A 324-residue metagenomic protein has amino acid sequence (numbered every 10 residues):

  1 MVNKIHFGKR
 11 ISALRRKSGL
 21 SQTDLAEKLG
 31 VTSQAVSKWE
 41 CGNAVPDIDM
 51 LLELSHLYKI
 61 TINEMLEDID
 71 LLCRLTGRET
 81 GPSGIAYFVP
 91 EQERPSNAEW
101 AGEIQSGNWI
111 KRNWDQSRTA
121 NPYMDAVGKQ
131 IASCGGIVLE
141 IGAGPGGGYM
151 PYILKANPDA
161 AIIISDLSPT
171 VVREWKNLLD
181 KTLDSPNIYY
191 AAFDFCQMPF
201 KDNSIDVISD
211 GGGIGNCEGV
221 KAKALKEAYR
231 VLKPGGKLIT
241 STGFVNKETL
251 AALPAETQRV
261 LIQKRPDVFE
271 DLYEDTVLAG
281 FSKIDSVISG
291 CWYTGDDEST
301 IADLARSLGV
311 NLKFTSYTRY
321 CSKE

Functional and structural regions predicted by a protein language model:
M1-K17: A short, Lys/Arg-rich alpha-helix, primarily the initiator
G77-G135, Y152, V171: Conserved class I S-adenosyl-L-methionine
L139-Q197: Class I SAM-dependent methyltransferase SAM/SAH-binding core
C196-I208: A short acidic, Gly/Pro-enriched loop at the edge of an enzyme's catalytic core that lines a small-molecule cofactor
D206-V220: A short SAM/SAH-binding and catalytic strip from SAM-dependent methyltransferases
A222-P234: A short glycine-rich, Lys/Arg-flanked "PGG" loop and its adjoining helix->strand segment in the class I
I239-Q263: Conserved class I S-adenosyl-L-methionine
Q263-I288: Short alpha-helix
